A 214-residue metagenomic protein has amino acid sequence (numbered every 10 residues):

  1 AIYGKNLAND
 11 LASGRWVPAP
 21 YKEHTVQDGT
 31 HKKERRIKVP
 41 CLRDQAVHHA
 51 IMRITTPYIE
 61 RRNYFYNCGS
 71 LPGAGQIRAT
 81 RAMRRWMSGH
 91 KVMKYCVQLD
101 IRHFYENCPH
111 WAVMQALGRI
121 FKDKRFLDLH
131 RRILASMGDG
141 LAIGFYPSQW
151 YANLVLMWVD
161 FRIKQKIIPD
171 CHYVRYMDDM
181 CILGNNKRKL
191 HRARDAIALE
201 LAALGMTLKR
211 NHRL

Functional and structural regions predicted by a protein language model:
A1-K5: Non-catalytic, polymerase-adjacent accessory regions of viral genome-replication enzymes
L7-G14, P18-P20, H24, T80 (+1 more regions): Conserved polymerase palm-domain catalytic core
L11, R15, T30, C41-R43 (+5 more regions): Generic hydrophobic/packing signal
P18-A46, R62-G75, I133-N153: Short, conserved non-catalytic motifs in the polymerase core
H48, M52, T56, E60 (+2 more regions): Well-ordered mid-protein domain cores that form the structural environment of catalytic cofactors
Y58-N67, M93-V97: Short secondary-structure capping/junction motifs at helix and strand boundaries
